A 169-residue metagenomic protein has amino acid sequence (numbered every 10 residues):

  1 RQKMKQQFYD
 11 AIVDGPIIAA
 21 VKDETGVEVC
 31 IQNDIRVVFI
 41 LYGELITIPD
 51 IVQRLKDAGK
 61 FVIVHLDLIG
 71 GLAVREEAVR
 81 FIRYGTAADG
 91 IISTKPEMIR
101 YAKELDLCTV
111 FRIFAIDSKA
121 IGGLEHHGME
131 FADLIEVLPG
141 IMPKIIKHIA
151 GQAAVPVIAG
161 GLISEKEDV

Functional and structural regions predicted by a protein language model:
K3-V64, G70-A73, A87-A88: Conserved N-terminal beta1-alpha1 strand-loop-helix module at the mouth
Y9-I17, A58-D67, A87, L105-F114 (+1 more regions): Short beta-strand/loop segments at the ligand-binding rim of alpha/beta enzyme cores
A20-E24, L68-A73, I92-K95, I113-D117 (+2 more regions): Glycine-rich beta-to-alpha transition loops that act as phosphate-gripper elements at the mouths of alpha/beta enzyme
V29, E77-I82, H126-H127, K144-H148 (+3 more regions): Catalytic cores of alpha/beta
F39, I63, R83, I92 (+2 more regions): Conserved beta-strand positions in the central sheet of alpha/beta enzyme cores
T47-R54, A73-V74, S118-H126, I145 (+1 more regions): Short, charged, surface-exposed secondary-structure boundary motifs
V74-M98: Ordered, amphipathic secondary-structure segments that act as subunit-interaction surfaces in large macromolecular
P96-H127: Histidine/lysine/aspartate-rich catalytic loop segments that bind and position anionic ligands
